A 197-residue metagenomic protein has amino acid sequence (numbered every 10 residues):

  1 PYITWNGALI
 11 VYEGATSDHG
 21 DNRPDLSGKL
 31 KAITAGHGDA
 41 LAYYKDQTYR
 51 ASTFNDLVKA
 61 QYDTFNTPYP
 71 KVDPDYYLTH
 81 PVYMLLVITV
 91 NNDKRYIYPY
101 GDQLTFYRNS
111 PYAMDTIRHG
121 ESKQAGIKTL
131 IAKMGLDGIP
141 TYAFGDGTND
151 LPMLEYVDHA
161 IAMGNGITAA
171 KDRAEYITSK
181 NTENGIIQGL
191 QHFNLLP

Functional and structural regions predicted by a protein language model:
P1-G14, G20-P24: Alpha-helical substrate-recognition element adjacent to the catalytic core
P1-W5, Q61-Y62, F106-N109, A160-G164 (+1 more regions): Short hydrophobic/aromatic-enriched beta-strand-loop microsegments
G7, T89-D93, G164-T168: Short, polar loop motifs at secondary-structure junctions
I10-G14, D115, A170: A short acidic, helix-capping loop that chelates divalent metal ions and anchors anionic groups
E13-T16, V90-N92: Short loop segments at secondary-structure junctions
G20-D21, P70-V72, I177-K180: Short acidic-hydrophobic, aromatic-tinged amphipathic segments that line or gate anion-handling sites
G28-A32, G36-F144, T148-M153: Conserved acidic, metal-coordinating active-site core of Asp-based, Mg2+-dependent phosphoryl-transfer enzymes
T116-P197: Mg2+-dependent phosphoryl-transfer enzymes with acidic/Ser/Thr/Gly-rich catalytic loops
